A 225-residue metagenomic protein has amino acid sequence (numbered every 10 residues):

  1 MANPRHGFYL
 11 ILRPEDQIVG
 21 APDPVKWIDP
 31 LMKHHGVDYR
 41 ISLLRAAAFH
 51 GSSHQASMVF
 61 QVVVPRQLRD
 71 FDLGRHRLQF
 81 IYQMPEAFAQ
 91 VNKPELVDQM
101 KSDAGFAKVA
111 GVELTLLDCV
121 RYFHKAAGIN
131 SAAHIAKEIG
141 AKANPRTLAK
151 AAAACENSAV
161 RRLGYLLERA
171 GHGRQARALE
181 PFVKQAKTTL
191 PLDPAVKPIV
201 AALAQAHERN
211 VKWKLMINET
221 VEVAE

Functional and structural regions predicted by a protein language model:
M1-D38, G140-R161, E168: Short beta-edge/loop segments at beta->alpha junctions of small alpha/beta modules that act as binding/recognition
R5, L43-L44, V59-Q61, I129-A133: Short coil/turn segments at secondary-structure boundaries
R13, V64, Y82, I217-E219: Pocket-edge structural micro-motifs
V25-P30, V63-V64, K93-K101: Short acidic (Asp/Glu) patches
W27-V37, I41-F49, S53, M58-F60 (+3 more regions): Positively charged, aromatic-accented nucleic-acid-binding surfaces
D38-K93: Exposed, interaction-prone assembly regions rather than primary DNA-binding/catalytic cores
P94-E225: Hydrophobic alpha-helical interaction segments
